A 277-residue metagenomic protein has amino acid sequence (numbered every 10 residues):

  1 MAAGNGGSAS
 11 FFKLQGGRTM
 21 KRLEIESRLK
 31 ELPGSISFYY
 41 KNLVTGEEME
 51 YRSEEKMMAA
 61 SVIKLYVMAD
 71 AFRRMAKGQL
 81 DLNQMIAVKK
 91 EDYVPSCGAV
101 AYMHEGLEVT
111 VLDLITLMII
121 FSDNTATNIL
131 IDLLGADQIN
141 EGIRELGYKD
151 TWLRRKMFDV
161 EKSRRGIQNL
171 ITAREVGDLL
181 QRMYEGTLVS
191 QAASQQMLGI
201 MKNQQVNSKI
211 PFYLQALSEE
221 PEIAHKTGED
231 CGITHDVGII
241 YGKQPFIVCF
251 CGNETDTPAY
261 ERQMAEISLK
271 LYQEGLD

Functional and structural regions predicted by a protein language model:
A3-T19: Short, Lys/Arg-enriched N-terminal segments with co-localized hydrophobic residues within the first ~10-30 amino acids
G16-M58: Beta-lactamase-like hydrolase cores
T19-E31, E48, I143, L179-I210 (+2 more regions): Structured C-terminal helix/loop/strand segments within mature extracytoplasmic catalytic/sensor domains
L32-S35, I131-L180: Mid-domain, small-residue-enriched loop/turn segments at the edges of structured enzyme/sensor domains
G46, M58-I86, M118, V248: Active-site SXXK
A69-K77, I120, D132, D178-E185 (+1 more regions): Short glycine/serine- and small hydrophobic-enriched flexible loop segments
K77-M103: Short, glycine/proline-biased beta-turn/loop segments that scaffold the active-site neighborhood
Y93-N128: Conserved catalytic neighborhood of penicillin-recognizing serine enzymes
